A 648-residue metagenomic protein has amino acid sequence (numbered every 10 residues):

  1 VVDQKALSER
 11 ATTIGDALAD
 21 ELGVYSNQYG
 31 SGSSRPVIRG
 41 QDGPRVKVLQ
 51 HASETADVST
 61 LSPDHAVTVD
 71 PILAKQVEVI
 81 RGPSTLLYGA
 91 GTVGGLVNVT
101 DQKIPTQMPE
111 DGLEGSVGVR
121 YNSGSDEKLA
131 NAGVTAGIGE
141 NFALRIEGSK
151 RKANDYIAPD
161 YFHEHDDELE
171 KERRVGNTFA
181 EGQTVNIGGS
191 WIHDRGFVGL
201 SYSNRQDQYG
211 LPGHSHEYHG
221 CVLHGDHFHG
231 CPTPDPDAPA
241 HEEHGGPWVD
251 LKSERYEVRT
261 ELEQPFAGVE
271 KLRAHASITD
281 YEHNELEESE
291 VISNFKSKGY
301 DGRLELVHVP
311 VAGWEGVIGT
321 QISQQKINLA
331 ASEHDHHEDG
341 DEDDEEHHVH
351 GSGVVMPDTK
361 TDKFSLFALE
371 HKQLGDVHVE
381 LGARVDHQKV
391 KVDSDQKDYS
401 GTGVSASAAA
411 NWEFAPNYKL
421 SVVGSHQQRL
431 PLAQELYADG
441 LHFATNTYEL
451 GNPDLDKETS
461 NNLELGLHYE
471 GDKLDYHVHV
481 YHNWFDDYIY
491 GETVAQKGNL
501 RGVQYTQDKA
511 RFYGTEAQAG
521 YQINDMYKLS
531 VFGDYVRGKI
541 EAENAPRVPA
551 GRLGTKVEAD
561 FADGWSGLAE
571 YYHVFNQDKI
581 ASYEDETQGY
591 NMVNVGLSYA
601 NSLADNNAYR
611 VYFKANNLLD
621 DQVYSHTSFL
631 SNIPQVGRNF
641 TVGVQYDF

Functional and structural regions predicted by a protein language model:
G15-D57: Extracytoplasmic beta-strand/coil segments of soluble accessory domains associated with Gram-negative outer-membrane
E54-R81, L500: Short acidic/polar hinge/loop motifs at secondary-structure boundaries that mediate gating or recognition
T60, E114-R120, S125, L129 (+2 more regions): Periplasmic-side early beta-strands and strand-to-turn transitions of outer-membrane beta-barrels
V69-G118: A beta-strand signature from Gram-negative outer-membrane beta-barrel systems, especially the internal plug domain
T178, F197-K271, I278-G299, G340-D344 (+3 more regions): Flexible loop and strand-edge segments within Gram-negative outer membrane beta-barrel domains
H216, D280-E282, H337, H387-K391 (+5 more regions): Surface-exposed extracellular loop regions of Gram-negative outer-membrane beta-barrel proteins, predominantly
C231-R259, P265, T359-T361, Y399 (+8 more regions): Outer-membrane beta-barrel signature, preferentially recognizing the C-terminal barrel domain of Gram-negative
D376-V379, Y481-F485, G502-I580: Gram-negative outer-membrane beta-barrel transporters
